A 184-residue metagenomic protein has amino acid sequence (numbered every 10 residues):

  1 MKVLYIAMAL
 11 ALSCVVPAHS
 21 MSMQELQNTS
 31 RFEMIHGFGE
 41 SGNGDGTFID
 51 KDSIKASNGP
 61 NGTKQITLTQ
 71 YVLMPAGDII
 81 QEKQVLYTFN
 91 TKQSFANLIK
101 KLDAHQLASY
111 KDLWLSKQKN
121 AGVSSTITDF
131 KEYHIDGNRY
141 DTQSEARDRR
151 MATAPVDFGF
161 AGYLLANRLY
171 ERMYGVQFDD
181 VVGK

Functional and structural regions predicted by a protein language model:
M1-Y5: Positively charged n-region of N-terminal signal peptides that target proteins for export
A7-C14: Bacterial N-terminal signal peptides
S20-K83: N-terminal secretory signal peptides
E40-I49, G62-Q65, S125, Y140 (+3 more regions): Polar low-complexity intrinsically disordered regions enriched in Ser/Thr and small residues
N58-S125: Mature extracytoplasmic domains of secretory-pathway proteins
D103-P155: An acidic-aromatic
Y133-K184: C-terminal partner/receptor-binding element of secreted or periplasmic proteins
